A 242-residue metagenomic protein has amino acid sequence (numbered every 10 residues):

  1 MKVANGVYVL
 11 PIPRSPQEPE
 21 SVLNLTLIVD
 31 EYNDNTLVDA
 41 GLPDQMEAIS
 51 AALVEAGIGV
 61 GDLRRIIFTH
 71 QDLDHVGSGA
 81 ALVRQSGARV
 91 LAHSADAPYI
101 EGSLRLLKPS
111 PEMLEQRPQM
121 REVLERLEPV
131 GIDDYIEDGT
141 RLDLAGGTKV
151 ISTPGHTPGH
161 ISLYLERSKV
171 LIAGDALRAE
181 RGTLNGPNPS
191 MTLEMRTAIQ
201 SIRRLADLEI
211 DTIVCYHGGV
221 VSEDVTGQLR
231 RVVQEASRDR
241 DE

Functional and structural regions predicted by a protein language model:
M1-A56, S162-G174, A179: Conserved beta-strand hairpin/beta-sheet module of binuclear metal-dependent hydrolase folds, prominently
V3, Q85-S86, E209: Short, structured coil segments at secondary-structure junctions
N5-R14, Q119-L124, D143-G146: Short Pro/Gly-enriched beta-strand edge/turn motifs at strand-loop
T36-V38, I67, V90, V170-I172 (+1 more regions): Residue-level marker for buried hydrophobic side chains located in beta-strands that build the well-ordered beta-sheet
L42-D44, R126-L127, G131, R141-D143 (+3 more regions): Metallo-beta-lactamase
Q45-M46, V54-D134, T140, V232-Q234 (+1 more regions): Active-site HxH/HxHxD metal-binding segment of metal-dependent hydrolases
D241-E242: Short, flexible loop segments at boundaries between secondary-structure elements
